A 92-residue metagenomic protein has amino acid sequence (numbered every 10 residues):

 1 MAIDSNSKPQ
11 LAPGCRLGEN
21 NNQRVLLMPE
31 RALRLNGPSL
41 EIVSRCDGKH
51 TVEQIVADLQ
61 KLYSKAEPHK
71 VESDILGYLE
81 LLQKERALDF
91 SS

Functional and structural regions predicted by a protein language model:
M1-M28: Long, low-complexity, charged/polar intrinsically disordered regions in eukaryotic proteins
A32-S92: Long, charge-rich, low-complexity alpha-helical segments
